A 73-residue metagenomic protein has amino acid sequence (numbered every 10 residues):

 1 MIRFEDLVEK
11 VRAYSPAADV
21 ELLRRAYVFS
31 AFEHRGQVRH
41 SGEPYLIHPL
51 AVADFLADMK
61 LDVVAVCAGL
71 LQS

Functional and structural regions predicted by a protein language model:
M1-S73: Active-site helical microenvironments for divalent-metal-assisted chemistry
